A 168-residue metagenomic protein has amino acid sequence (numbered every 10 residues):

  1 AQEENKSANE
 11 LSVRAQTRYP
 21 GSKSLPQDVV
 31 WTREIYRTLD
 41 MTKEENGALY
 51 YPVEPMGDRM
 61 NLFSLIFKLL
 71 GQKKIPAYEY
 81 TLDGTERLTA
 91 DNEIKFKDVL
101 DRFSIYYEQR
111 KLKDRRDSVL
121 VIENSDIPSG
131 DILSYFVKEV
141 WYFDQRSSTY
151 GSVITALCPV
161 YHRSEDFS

Functional and structural regions predicted by a protein language model:
Q2-R146, S164: A domain-level signal for the mature, folded cores of soluble proteins
G130-I132, Y150-T155: Extracytoplasmic
I154-E165: Extended serine/threonine-enriched, polar tracts that run as long, contiguous segments within proteins
